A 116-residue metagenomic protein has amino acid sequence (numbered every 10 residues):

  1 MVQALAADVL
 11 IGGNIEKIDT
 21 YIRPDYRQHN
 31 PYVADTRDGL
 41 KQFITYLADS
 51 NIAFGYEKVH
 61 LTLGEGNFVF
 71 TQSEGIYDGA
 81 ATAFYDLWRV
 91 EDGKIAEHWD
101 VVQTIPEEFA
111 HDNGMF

Functional and structural regions predicted by a protein language model:
M1-F116: C-terminal and inter-domain tail/linker signature
